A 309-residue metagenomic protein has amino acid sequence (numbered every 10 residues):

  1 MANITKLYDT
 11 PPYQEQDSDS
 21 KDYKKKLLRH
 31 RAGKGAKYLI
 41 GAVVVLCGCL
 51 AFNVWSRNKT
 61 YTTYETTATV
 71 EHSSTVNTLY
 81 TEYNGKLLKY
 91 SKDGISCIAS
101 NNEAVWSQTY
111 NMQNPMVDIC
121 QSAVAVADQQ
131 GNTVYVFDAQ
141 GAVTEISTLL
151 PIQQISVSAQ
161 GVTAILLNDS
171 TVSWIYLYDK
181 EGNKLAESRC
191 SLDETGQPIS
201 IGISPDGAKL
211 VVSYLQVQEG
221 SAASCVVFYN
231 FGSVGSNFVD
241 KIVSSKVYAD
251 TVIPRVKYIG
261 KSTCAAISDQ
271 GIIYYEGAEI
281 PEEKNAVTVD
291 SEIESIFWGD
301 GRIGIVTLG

Functional and structural regions predicted by a protein language model:
M1-K34: N-terminal Lys/Arg-rich, disordered targeting/topogenic segments
K34-N53: Hydrophobic membrane-insertion alpha-helices, especially the h-region of bacterial N-terminal signal peptides
C47-E65: Aromatic-capped interface at the extracytoplasmic side of an N-terminal signal-anchor transmembrane helix
K59-V76, A99-M112, A142-T148, A186-S188 (+3 more regions): Aromatic (tryptophan-biased) beta-strands that constitute blades/sheets of beta-rich domains
H72-E82, Y110-S122, L150-G161, E194-I203 (+2 more regions): Repeated scaffold domains used in trafficking and secretory/extracellular systems, primarily beta-propellers
T78-S91, I95-S96, V117-Q129, V134-Y135 (+5 more regions): Short beta-strand elements that form the blades of beta-propeller/WD-repeat-like and other beta-sheet-rich scaffold
A99-N101, D138-G141, Y178-N183, F231-V234 (+1 more regions): Short loop/turn segments that connect beta-strands within beta-propeller blades
E219-G309: Extracytoplasmic/luminal low-complexity segments enriched in Pro/Gly and acidic/polar residues that act as flexible
